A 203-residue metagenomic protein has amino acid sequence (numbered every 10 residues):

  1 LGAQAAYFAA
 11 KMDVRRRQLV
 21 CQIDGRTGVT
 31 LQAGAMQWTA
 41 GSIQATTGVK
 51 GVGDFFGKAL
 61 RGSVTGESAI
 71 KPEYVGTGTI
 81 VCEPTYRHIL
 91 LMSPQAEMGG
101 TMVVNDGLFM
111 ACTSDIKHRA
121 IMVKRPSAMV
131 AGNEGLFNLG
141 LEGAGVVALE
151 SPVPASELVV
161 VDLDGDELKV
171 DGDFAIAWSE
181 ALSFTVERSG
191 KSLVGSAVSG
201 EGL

Functional and structural regions predicted by a protein language model:
L1-L203: Composition-driven recognition of glycine/serine/threonine/acidic- and proline-rich low-complexity segments and repeats
